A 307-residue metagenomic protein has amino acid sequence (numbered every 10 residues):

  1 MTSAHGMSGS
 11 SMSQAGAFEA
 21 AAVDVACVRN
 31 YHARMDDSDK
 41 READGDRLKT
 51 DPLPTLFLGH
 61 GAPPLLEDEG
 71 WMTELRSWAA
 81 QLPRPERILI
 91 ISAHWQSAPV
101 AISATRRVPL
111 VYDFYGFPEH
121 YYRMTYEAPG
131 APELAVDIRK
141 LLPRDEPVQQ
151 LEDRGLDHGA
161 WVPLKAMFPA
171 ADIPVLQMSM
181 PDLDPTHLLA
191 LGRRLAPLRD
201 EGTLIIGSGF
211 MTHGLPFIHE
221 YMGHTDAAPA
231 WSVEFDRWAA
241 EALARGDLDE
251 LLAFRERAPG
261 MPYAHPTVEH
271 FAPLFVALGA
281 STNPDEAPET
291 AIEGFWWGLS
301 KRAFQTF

Functional and structural regions predicted by a protein language model:
S11-Q14, A21: Intrinsically disordered, low-complexity segments enriched in serine/threonine/proline/glycine and often basic
V25-Q149: A short aromatic-anchored loop/beta-hairpin motif
T55-F57, D113-P118, F168-L176, L252: Short, basic/glycine-rich phosphate-binding loops at helix/coil junctions that contact nucleotide phosphates
S92-W95, R154, T203, S208-M211: Short, well-ordered beta-to-alpha junction loops that form the rim of enzyme active sites and present histidine/acidic
Y121-P129, L151, M178-P185, M261: Flexible, glycine/proline-enriched loop segments at strand-loop-helix junctions that form or flank small-ligand binding
L134-L188: Internal, conserved structured core segments that host functional sites
D137-K140, R144, I173-V175, L183-L204 (+1 more regions): Surface-exposed, charge/polar-rich loops and edge strands
